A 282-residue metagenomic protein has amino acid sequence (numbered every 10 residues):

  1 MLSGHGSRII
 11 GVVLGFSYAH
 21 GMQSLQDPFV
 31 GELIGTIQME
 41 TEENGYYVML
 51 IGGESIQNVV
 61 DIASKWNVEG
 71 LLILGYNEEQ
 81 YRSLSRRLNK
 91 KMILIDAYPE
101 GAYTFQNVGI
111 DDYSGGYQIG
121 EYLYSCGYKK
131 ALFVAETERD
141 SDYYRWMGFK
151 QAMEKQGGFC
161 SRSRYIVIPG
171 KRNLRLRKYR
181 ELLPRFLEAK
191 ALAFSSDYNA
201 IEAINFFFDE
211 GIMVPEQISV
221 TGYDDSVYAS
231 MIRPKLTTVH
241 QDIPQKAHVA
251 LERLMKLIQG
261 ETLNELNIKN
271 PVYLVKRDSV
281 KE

Functional and structural regions predicted by a protein language model:
M1-R8, K281: N-terminal helix-turn-helix DNA-binding module of bacterial transcription factors
I9-E121, L182-F186: Alpha-helical recognition/docking segments in bacterial nutrient-uptake and carbohydrate-utilization systems
G11-V12, V68-G75, L132-A135, Y165 (+2 more regions): Periplasmic-binding protein-like
L25-E43, G115-Q118, D140-C160, E202 (+1 more regions): Short, solvent-exposed amphipathic alpha-helices that sit in or adjacent to ligand/effector-binding or catalytic
Q38-G52, L132, K150-R175: Short beta-strand elements in bilobed, periplasmic/extracellular small-molecule ligand-binding domains
N107-F133, R172-R180, A200, Q241-Q259: Hydrophobic alpha-helical segments within soluble ligand-binding/sensing domains
Y117-G157, L266-V280: An alpha-beta-alpha
Y179-E282: Flexible loop/turn connectors
